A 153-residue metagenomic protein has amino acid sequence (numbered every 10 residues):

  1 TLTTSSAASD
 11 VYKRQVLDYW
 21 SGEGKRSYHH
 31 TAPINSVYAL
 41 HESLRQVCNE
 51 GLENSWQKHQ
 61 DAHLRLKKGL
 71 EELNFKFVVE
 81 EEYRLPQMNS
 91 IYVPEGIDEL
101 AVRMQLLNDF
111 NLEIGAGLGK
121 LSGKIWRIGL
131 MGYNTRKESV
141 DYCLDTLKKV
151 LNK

Functional and structural regions predicted by a protein language model:
T1-A8, Y12: Single conserved hydrophobic/aromatic residue that forms the stacking wall/gate of nucleotide- or nucleobase-binding
K13-K25: The feature captures the short pre-catalytic strand/loop hairpin that immediately precedes and shapes the active-site
G24-L64: Structural signature of PLP-dependent enzymes
G51-K58, N74-E81, G117-L118: Flexible, glycine/charged-enriched surface loops at secondary-structure junctions
H63, E82-M88, L107, G119-R127: Small/polar glycine-rich anion-binding or flexible loop at a beta-alpha turn
K76-D109: Conserved PLP-binding catalytic core of the aspartate aminotransferase-like
L107-I114, K148-N152: A common structural junction motif
K120, K124-K153: PLP-dependent enzyme catalytic core of the Aspartate aminotransferase-like
